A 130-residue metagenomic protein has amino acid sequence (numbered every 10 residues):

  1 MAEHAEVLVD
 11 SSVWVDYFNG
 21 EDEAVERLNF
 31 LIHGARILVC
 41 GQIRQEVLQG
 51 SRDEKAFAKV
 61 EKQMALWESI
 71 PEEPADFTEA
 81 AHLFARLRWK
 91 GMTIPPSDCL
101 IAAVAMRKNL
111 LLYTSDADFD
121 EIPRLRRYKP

Functional and structural regions predicted by a protein language model:
M1-V39, L48-K62: Short, well-structured N-terminal submotif of metal-dependent ribonuclease cores
A2, E68-Y113: Active-site neighborhoods of divalent-metal-dependent phosphate/nucleic-acid chemistry enzymes
D10-S11, I43, S115: A secondary-structure boundary/capping signal
L38, I70, Y128: General small-molecule cofactor/ligand-binding pocket signal
E54-A58, L87-R88, K129-P130: Short, hinge-like loop/turn segments at secondary-structure boundaries
F119-R124: Short loop/helix-cap segments at secondary-structure boundaries that form the rim of catalytic
